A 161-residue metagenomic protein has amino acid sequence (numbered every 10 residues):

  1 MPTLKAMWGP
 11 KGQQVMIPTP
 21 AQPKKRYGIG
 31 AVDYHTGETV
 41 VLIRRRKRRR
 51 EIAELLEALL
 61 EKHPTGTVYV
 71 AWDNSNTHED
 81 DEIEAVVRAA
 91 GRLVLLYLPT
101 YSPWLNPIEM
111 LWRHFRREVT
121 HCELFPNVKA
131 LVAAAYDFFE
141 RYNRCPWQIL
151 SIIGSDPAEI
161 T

Functional and structural regions predicted by a protein language model:
M1-E57, G154-I160: Extended, low-complexity cationic-aromatic segments
P2-V15, I83-L98: A short alpha/beta connector and helix-capping loop motif
K25, D73-N74, L96-T120, K129-L131: RNase H-like two-metal-ion nuclease catalytic core shared by retroviral integrases and related mobile-element nucleases
R46, A58-L59, H63, V132: Structured catalytic cores of enzymes that bind and process phosphorylated ligands/cofactors
K47, V70-E84, T100-L105: Acidic, metal-coordinating catalytic cores used for nucleic-acid/nucleotide bond scission and strand-transfer chemistry
K62-H63, A89, R141: Alpha-helix C-cap/termination motif
T65-V68: Short coil/turn segments at beta-strand junctions that form active-site/ligand-binding loops
E109-T161: C-terminal anion-handling pockets and recognition modules
